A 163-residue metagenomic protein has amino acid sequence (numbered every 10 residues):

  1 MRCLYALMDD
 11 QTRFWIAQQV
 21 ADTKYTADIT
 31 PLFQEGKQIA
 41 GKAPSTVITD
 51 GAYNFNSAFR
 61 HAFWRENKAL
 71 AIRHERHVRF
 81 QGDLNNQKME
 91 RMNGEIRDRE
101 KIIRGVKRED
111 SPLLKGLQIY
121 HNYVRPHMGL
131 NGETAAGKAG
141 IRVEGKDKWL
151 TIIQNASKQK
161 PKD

Functional and structural regions predicted by a protein language model:
M1-C3, F14: Short, flexible loop/turn motifs enriched in small residues
L7, R13, F33, V47-D50 (+4 more regions): Mobile genetic element proteins and their domesticated derivatives, centered on retroelements and DNA transposons
Q18-G41: Active-site beta-loop-alpha junctions of metal-dependent nucleic acid enzymes, especially the RNase H-like/DDE
A43-F55: Acidic/histidine-rich, metal-coordinating catalytic segments
F55-H61: A short acidic (Asp/Glu
E66-H77: Short hydrophobic/aromatic-enriched beta-strand-loop microsegments
E75-D98: RNase H-like two-metal-ion nuclease catalytic core shared by retroviral integrases and related mobile-element nucleases
I102-D163: C-terminal domain-tail junction helix/linker
